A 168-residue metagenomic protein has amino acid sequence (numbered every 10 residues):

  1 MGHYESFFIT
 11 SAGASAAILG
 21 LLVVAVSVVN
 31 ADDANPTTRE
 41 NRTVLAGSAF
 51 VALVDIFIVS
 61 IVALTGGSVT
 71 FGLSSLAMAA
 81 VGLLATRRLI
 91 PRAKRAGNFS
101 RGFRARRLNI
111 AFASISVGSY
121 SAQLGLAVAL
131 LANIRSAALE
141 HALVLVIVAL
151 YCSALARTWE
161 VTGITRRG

Functional and structural regions predicted by a protein language model:
Y4-E5, I9-T10, P36-I58, F99-S119 (+2 more regions): Juxtamembrane helix-loop boundaries in multi-pass membrane proteins
A12-A25, F50, V54, V117-L124 (+1 more regions): The first (N-terminal) embedded transmembrane alpha-helix
S15-L21, T43-L64, L76-R87: Core segments of alpha-helical transmembrane spans in multipass integral membrane proteins
V23-T43: Membrane-interface helix-loop junction between the first two transmembrane segments
D55-A63, I115-N133: Hydrophobic alpha-helical transmembrane segments in multi-pass integral membrane proteins
V62-G118: Membrane-proximal helix-loop-helix units in multi-pass membrane proteins
L76-A80, E140-L155: Small-residue-rich transmembrane alpha-helices that serve as helix-helix interface/gating elements in multipass
R87-P91, G125-A129, C152-T165: Membrane-water interface at the C-terminal end of transmembrane alpha helices
